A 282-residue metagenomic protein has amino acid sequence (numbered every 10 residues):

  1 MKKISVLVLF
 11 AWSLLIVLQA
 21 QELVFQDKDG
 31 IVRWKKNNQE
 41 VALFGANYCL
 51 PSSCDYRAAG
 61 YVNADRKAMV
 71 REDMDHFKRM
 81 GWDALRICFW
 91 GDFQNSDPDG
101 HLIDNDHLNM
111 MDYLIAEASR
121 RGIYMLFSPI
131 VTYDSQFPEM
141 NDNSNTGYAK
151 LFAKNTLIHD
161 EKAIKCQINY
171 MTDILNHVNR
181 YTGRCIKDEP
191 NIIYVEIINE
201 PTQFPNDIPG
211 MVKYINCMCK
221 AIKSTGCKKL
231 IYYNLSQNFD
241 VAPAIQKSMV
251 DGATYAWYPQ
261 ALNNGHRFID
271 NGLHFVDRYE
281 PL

Functional and structural regions predicted by a protein language model:
M1-Q21: Bacterial Sec-dependent N-terminal signal peptides
I4, N143, D270-N271: Glycine-rich, phosphate-binding/catalytic loops in enzymes
L9, L15, P51, E200 (+1 more regions): Residue-level marker of positions within ordered structural domains that often coincide with functionally constrained
L14-V17, R71, M249, F268: Intrinsically disordered, low-complexity peptide-like regions
L23-G252, E280: Active-site mouth of glycoside hydrolases
S248-P281: Glycan-recognition surfaces
